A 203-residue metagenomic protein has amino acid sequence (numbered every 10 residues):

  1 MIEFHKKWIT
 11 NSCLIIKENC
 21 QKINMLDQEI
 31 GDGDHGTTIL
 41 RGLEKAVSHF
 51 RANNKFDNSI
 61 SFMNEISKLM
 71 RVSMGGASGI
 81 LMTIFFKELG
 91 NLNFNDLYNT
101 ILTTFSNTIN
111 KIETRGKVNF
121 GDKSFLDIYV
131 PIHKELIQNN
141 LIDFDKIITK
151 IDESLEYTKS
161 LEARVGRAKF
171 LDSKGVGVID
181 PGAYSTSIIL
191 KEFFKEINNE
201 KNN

Functional and structural regions predicted by a protein language model:
M1-N203: N-terminal loops that bind phosphate or other acidic moieties and the adjacent beta-alpha structural core
